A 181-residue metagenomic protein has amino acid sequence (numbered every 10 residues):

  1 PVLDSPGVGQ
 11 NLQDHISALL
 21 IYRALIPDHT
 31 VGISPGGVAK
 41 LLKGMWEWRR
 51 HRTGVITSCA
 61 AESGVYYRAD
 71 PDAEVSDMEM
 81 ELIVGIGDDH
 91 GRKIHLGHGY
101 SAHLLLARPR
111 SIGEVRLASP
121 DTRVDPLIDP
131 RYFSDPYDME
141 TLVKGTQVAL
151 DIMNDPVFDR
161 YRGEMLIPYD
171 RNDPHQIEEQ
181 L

Functional and structural regions predicted by a protein language model:
P1-K43, V55: Glycine-rich loop(s) and the adjacent beta-strand/alpha-helix scaffold that form part
L25-D28, M45-L181: FAD-dependent oxidoreductase catalytic-site/capping-region signature
